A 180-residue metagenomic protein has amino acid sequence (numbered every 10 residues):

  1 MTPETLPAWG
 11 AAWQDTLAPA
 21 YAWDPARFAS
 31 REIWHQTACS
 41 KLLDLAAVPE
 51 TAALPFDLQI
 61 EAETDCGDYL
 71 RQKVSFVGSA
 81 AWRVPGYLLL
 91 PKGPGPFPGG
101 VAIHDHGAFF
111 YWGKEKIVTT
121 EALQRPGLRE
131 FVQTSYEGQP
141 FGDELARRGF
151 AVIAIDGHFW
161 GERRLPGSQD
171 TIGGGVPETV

Functional and structural regions predicted by a protein language model:
M1-L70, G113, R148: N-terminal targeting or regulatory segments adjacent to alpha/beta-hydrolase or S9 domains
W13-Q14, Q72, G138-F141: Short, charge-rich amphipathic segments
G67-Y69, P96, G138: Short, solvent-exposed coil/turn segments
Y69-S75, S79-P91: A short loop-to-beta-strand scaffold at the N-terminal edge of the catalytic core in hydrolase folds
Q72, V84, F97-V101, R148-A151: Generic beta-strand structural signal
V74, L90-G95, G142, I153: Residue-level detection of beta-strand scaffold positions
A81-V84, P91-G100, H106: Proline/glycine-enriched tight loop/beta-turn segments at coil->beta junctions that connect or precede beta-strands
I103-V180: Cap/lid segment of the alpha/beta-hydrolase catalytic domain
